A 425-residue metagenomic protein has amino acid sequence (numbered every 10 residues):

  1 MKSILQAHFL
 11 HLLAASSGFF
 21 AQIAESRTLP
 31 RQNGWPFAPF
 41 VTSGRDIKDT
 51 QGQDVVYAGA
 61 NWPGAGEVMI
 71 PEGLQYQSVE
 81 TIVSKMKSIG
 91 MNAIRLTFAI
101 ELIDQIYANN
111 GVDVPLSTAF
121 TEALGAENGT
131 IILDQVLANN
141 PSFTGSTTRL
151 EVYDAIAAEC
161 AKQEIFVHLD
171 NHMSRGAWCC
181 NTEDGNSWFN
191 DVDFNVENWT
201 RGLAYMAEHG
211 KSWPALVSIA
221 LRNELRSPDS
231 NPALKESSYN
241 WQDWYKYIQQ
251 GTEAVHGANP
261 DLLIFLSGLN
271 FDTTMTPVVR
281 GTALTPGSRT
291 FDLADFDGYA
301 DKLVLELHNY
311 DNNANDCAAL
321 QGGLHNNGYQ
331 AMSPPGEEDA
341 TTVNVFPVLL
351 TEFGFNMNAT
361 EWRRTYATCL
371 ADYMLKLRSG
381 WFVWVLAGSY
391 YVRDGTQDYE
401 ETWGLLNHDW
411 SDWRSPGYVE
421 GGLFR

Functional and structural regions predicted by a protein language model:
M1-T28: Fungal secretory targeting signals
F20-R95, I106-N128, I132: N-terminal carbohydrate-binding accessory modules
A58-A65, T97-E101, D170-S174, A220-L225 (+4 more regions): Active-site-proximal beta-strand/loop segments in catalytic clefts of secreted hydrolases
I70-E72, Q105-N109, W178-C180, N231-P232 (+2 more regions): Short, solvent-exposed loop/turn and secondary-structure capping segments
L74-A93, L102-D104, N110-S218, W244-H256: An active-site-proximal structural segment forming one wall of the substrate-binding cleft that immediately precedes
N190-D191, E197-S218, R222-S379: Extracellular glycoside hydrolase catalytic/binding regions
T360-R425: Aromatic-rich peripheral "rim/lid" segments of glycoside hydrolase catalytic domains that contact and position glycan
